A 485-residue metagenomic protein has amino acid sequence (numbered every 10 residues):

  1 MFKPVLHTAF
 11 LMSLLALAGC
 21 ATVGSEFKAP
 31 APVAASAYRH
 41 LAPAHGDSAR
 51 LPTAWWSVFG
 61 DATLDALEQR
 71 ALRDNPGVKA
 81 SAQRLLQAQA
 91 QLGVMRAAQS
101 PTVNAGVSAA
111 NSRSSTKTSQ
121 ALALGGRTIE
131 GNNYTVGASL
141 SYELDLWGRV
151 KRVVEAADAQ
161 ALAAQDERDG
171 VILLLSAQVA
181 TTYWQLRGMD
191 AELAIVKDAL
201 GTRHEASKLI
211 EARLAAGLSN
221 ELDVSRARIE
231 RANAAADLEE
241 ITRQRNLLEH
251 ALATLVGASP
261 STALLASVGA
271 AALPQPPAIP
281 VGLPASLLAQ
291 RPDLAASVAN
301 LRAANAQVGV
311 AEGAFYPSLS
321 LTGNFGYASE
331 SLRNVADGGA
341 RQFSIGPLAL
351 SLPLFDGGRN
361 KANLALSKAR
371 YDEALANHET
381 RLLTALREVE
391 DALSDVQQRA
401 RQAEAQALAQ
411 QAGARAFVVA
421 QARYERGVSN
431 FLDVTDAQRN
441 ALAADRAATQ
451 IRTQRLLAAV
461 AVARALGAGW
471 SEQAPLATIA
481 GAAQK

Functional and structural regions predicted by a protein language model:
F2-R73, A121, Y134, D158 (+4 more regions): Terminal intrinsically disordered/low-complexity segments used for targeting and assembly
E26, A54, G60-R70, K79-A82 (+5 more regions): Small/polar-residue-enriched beta-strand and adjacent coil segments characteristic of outer-membrane beta-barrel
T63, N75, Q89-L92, R96-Q99 (+6 more regions): Sec/Tat-exported extracytoplasmic proteins
D74-N75, A216, R426: Charged, alpha-helical scaffolding/interaction elements associated with membrane systems
A80-M95, V171, L175-D198, T202-E205 (+7 more regions): Amphipathic alpha-helical coiled-coil segments
A90, Q99, K117-S119, L209 (+3 more regions): Amphipathic alpha-helical coiled-coil/rod segments that serve as protein-protein coupling scaffolds
T102-N104, E221, A251, S318-S320 (+1 more regions): Residues at or immediately flanking beta-strands
A216-Y316: Acidic, glycine-rich loop-and-beta core segments that form the ion-binding/anion-interacting portion of active sites
